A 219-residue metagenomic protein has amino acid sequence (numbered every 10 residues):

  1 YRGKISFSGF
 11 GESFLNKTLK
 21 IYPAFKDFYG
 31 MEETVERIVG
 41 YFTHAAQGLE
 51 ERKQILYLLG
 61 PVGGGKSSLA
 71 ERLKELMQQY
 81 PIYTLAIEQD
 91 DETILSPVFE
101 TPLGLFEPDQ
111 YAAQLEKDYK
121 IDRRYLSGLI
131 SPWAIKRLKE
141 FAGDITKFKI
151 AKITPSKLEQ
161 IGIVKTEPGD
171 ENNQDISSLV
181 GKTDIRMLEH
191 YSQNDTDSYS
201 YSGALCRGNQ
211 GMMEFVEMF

Functional and structural regions predicted by a protein language model:
Y1-F219: Conserved ASCE/P-loop NTPase catalytic core
